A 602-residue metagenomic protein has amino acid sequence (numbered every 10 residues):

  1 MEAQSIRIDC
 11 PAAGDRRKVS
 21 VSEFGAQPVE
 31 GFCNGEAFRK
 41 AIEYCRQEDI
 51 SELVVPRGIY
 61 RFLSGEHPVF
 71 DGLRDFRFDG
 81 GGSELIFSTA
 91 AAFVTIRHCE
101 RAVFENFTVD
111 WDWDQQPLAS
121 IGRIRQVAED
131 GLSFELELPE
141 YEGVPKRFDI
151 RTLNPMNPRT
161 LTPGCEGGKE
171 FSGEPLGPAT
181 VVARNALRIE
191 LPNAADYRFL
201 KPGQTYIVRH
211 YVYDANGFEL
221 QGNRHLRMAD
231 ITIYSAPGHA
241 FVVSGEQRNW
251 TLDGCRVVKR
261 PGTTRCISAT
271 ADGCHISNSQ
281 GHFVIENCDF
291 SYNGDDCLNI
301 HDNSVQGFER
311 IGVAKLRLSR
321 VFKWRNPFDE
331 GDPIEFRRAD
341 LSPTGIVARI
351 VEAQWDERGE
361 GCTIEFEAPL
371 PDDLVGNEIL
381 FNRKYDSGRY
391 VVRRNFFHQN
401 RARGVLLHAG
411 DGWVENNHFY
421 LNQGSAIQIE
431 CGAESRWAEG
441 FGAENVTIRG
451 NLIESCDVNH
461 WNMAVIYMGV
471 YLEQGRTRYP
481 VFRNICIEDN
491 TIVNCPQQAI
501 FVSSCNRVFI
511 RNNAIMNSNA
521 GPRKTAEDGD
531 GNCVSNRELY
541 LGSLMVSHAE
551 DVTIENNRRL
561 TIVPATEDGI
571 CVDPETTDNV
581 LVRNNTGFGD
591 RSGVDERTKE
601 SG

Functional and structural regions predicted by a protein language model:
A3-A37: Right-handed parallel beta-helix/beta-solenoid
E23-G25, G35-E43, E48-F76, G81-T95 (+4 more regions): N-terminal extracellular ligand-recognition/capping segment immediately after the signal peptide
I50-S51, S64-H67, F87-F93, W113-P117 (+16 more regions): Short glycine/acidic-rich loop motifs that flank beta-strands on beta-rich extracellular proteins
E52, R57-I59, H67, D75-R77 (+24 more regions): Detector for repetitive beta-architecture
W111-W113, L118-R125, E137-R184, K323-R358: Ser/Thr/Gly-rich low-complexity blocks that favor extended beta-strand/coil architectures
P163-Y213, G345-I346, A353-Y390, H398 (+1 more regions): Small/polar beta-strand repeat architecture
